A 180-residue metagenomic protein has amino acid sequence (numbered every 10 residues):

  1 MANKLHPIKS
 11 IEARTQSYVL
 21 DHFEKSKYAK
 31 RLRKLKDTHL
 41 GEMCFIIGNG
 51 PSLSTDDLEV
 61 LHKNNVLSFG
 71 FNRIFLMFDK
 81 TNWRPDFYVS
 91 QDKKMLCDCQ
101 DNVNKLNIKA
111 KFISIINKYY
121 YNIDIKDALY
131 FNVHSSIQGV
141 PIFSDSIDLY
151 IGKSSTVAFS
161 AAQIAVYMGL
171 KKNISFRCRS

Functional and structural regions predicted by a protein language model:
M1-R33: Membrane-proximal basic amphipathic "stem/tether" segments
I8-K9, N49-S52, S135-V140: Short amphipathic alpha-helical segments, especially helix-boundary/capping motifs
E12-R14, T55-D57, N117-N122: Short, mixed-charge, low-aromatic patches
S17-K25, T38-E42, K126-L129: Short acidic/polar alpha-helix capping motifs at helix-coil junctions
H22, N64-L67, R73-V166: Acidic/Gly/His-enriched mid-domain segments of enzyme catalytic cores or analogous surface patches that mediate
K25-S68, M77-K80, R84, V89-S90 (+1 more regions): Intrinsically disordered, low-complexity segments enriched in small residues
F45-P51, K153-V166, K171-S180: Glycine-rich anion-binding loop/nest that anchors nucleotide
